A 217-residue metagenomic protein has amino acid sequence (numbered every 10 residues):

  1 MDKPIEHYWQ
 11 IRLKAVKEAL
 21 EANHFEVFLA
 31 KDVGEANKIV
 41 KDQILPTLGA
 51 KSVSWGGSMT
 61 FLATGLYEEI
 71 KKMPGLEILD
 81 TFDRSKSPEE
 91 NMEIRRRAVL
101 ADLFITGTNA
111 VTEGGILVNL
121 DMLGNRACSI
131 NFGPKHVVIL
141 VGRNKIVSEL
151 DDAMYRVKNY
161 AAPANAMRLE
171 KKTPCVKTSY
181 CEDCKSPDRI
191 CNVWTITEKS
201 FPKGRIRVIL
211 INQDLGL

Functional and structural regions predicted by a protein language model:
M1, F25-E26, L76-L79, E90-N91 (+2 more regions): N-terminal start-of-chain detector that recognizes signal peptides and the immediate post-cleavage beginning
M1, L79-S87, Y155, D183 (+1 more regions): Short N-terminal helix-initiation segments at or just after the protein's N-terminus
M1-W9: Glycine- and acidic-residue-enriched helix-capping/strand-helix junction motifs
K3-P4, T81-R84, V137-N144: Flexible, glycine/proline-enriched loop segments at strand-loop-helix junctions that form or flank small-ligand binding
W9-R95, L100-I105: N-terminal active-site beta-alpha-beta segment that forms phosphate/nucleotide-binding and substrate-recognition loops
A98-L217: Conserved phosphate- and dinucleotide-binding cores of soluble alpha/beta proteins, encompassing both enzyme active
